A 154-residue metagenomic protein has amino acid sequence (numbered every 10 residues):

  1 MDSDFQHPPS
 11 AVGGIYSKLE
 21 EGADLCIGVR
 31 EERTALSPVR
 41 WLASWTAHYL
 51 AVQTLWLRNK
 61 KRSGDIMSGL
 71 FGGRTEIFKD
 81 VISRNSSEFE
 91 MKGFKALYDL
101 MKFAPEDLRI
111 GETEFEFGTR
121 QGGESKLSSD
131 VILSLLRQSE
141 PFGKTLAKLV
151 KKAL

Functional and structural regions predicted by a protein language model:
M1, V29, E116: Conserved residues at the C-terminal ends of beta-strands
D2-Q6: The conserved acidic donor/metal-binding loop of glycosyltransferases
P9-E90, F94, R120-L136: Acceptor/aglycone-binding surface of glycosyltransferases and processive sugar-polymer synthases
E21, R137-L154: Terminal low-complexity segments of carbohydrate-biosynthetic enzymes
S68, K95-A96, V150-L154: Residue-level signal for alpha-helical context at structural boundaries
E88-F89, D99-G118: Catalytic donor-sugar/metal-binding loop of nucleotide-sugar-dependent glycosyltransferases
R109-E116, D130-T145: Short, highly charged low-complexity linear segments
